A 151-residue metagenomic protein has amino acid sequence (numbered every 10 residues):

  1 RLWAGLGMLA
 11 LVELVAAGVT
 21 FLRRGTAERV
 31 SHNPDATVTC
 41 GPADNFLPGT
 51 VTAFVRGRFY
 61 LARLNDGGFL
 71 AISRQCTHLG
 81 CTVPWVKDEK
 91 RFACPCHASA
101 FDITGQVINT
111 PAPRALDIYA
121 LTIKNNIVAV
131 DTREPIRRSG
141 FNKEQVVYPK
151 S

Functional and structural regions predicted by a protein language model:
W3-E89, D117-S151: N-terminal pre-ligand scaffold of iron-sulfur
G41-A43, A100-Q106: Short Pro/Gly-enriched beta-strand edge/turn motifs at strand-loop
K90-A98, I108-D117: Short cysteine/histidine-rich metal-coordination sites, predominantly Zn2+-binding motifs
